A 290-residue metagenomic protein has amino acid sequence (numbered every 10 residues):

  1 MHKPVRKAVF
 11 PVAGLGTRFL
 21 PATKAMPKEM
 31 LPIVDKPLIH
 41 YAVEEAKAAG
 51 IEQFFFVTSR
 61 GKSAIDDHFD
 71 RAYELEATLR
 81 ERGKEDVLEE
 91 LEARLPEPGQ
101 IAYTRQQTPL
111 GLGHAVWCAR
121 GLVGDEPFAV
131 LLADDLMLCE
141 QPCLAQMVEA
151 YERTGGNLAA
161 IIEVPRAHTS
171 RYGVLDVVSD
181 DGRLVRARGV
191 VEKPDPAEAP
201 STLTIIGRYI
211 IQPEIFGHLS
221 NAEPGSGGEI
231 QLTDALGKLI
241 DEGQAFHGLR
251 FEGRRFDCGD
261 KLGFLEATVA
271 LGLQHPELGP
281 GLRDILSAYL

Functional and structural regions predicted by a protein language model:
H2-A8, P280-S287: Positively charged, low-complexity intrinsically disordered leader regions
H2-R80, Q106, P142-Q146: N-terminal glycine-rich phosphate-binding loop and ensuing alpha1 helix
K7, E52-F54, Q100, P127 (+3 more regions): Residues at the starts of beta-strands that form the adenosine-phosphate
F10, F56, V130, A159-A160 (+1 more regions): Structural beta-sheet core signal
G14, R60, D135, P142 (+2 more regions): Alpha-helix/helix-capping structural signal
M30, I101-Y103, N157, F246-G248 (+1 more regions): Conserved beta-strand scaffold positions in the cores of enzyme catalytic domains, especially in NTP/NDP-utilizing
E74-T78, L91-V177, I211-P213, L219-A222: Conserved beta-loop-beta/alpha segment of the NTase-like Rossmann-fold superfamily that binds/positions NTPs
A129, V148-E152, D181-D284: Catalytic-core segments of class I nucleotidyltransferases/pyrophosphorylases that form NMP-activated intermediates
